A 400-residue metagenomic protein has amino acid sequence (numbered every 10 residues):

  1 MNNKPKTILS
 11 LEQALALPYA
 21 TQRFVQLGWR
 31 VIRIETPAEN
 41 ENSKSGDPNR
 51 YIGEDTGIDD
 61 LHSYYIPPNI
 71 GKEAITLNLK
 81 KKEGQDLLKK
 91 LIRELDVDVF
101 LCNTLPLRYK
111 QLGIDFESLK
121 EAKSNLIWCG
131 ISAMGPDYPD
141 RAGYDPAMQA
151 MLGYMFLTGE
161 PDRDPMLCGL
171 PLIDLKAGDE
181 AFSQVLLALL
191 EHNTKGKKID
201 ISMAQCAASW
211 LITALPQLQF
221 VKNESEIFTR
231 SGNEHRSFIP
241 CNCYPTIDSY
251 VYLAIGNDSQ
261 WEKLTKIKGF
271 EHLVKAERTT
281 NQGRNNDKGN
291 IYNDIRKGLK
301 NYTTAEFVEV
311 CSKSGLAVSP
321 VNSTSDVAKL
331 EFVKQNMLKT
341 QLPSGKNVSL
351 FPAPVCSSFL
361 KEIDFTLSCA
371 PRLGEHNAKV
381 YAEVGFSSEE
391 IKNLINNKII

Functional and structural regions predicted by a protein language model:
M1-N193, R372, A378-I400: N-terminal helix-loop segment corresponding to the beta1-alpha1 unit of nucleotide/adenylate-binding folds
N2, L342-N393: Flexible, small-/acidic-enriched active-site or ligand-binding loops
R30-I34, S312-V327, S387-K392: Short, well-structured beta-strand/strand-turn elements
A147, P171-L186, M203-L215, G256 (+1 more regions): Mid-domain beta-loop-alpha active-site segment that forms a flexible, acidic cofactor/metal-binding surface
P165-K176, G196-D200, T229-C241, Y250-Y252 (+2 more regions): A short glycine-threonine-serine/GTX helix/turn-capping micro-motif
A188-T229: Substrate-binding/catalytic subdomain of NAD(P)-dependent oxidoreductase enzymes
G232-E234, I239-S314, V318: Aromatic-enriched alpha-helical interface/lid elements that frame and gate functional surfaces
K313-F365: A glycine-rich dinucleotide-binding beta-alpha-beta segment and adjacent secondary-structure elements that constitute
